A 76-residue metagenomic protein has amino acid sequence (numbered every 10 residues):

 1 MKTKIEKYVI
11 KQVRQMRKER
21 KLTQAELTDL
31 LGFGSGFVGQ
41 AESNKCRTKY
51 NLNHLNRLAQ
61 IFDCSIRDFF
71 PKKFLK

Functional and structural regions predicted by a protein language model:
M1-R20: A short, Lys/Arg-rich alpha-helix, primarily the initiator
K2-T3, Q15, Q60, D68-K76: Short, charged recognition helix plus adjacent turn of helix-turn-helix-like nucleic-acid-binding domains
V13, L27-T28, V38-E42, F69: Conserved hydrophobic/aromatic packing and binding residues within compact polymer-binding modules
R14, A25, N56: Residues within the helices of the helix-turn-helix
R17, T28, A59: The alpha-helix within a helix-turn-helix
G32-K49: Recognition helix of helix-turn-helix/homeodomain-like DNA-binding domains that insert into the DNA major groove
K45-Q60: Short, basic-rich loop-to-helix N-cap that marks the start of a DNA-contacting helix
